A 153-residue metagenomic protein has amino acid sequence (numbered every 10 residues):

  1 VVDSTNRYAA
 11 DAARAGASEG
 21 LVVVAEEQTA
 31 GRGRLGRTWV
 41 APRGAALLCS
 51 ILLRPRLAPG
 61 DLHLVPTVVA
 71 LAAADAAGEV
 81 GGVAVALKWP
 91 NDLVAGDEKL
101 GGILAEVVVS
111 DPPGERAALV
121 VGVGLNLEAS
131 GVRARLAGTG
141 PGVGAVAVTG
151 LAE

Functional and structural regions predicted by a protein language model:
V1-G82, G101, V109: N-terminal lobe of the biotin/lipoate ligase/transferase fold
P59-V85, A95-E153: Long, positively charged amphipathic alpha-helical accessory segments at protein N-termini or as interdomain linkers
